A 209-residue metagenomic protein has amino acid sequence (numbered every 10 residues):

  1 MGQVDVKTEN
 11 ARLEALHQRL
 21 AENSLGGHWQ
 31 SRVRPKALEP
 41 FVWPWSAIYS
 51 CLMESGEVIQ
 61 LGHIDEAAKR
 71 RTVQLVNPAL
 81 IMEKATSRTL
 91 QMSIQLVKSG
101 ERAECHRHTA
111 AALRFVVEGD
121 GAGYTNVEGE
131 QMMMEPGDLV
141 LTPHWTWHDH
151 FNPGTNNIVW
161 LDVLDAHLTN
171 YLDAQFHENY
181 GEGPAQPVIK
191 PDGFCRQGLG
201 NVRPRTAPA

Functional and structural regions predicted by a protein language model:
M1-N77: Transition-metal
G2-A11, F151-P208: Double-stranded beta-helix
H17, S24, E83-T86, A103-T109 (+1 more regions): Short, low-complexity cationic-aromatic patches
G62-E101: A short glycine-rich, His/Asp/Glu-containing loop-to-beta-strand
Q91-S93, A112, N156: Residues that flank catalytic or metal-binding motifs in active/ligand-binding sites
M92-Q95, A122-N126, F151, V163: A structural feature that tracks compact, well-ordered secondary-structure segments with a strong bias toward
K98, R102-P136, P143-T146: A short beta-strand-loop-beta hairpin characteristic of the jelly-roll/cupin
D120, L141-H144, H148-H150, H167-Y171: A generic secondary-structure signal for well-formed alpha-helical elements
